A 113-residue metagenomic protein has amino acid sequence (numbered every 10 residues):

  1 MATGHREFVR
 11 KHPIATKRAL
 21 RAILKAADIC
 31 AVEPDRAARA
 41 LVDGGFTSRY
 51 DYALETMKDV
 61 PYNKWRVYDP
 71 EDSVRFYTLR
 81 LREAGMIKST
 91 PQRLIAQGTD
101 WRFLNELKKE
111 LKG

Functional and structural regions predicted by a protein language model:
M1, V42-S48, Y68, P91-R102: Short, exposed beta-strand "edge-strand" segments with a Pro/Gly-rich flavor and a Y/T-containing core
M1-A15: A bilobed periplasmic-binding-protein/Venus flytrap-type ligand-binding module shared by bacterial periplasmic
R6-E7, E71-V74, E106-G113: Short, structured secondary-structure boundary patches
K11-K88: Secondary-structure end/capping motifs
R82-G113: Conserved C-terminal helix/tail region of periplasmic/extracytoplasmic solute-binding proteins
